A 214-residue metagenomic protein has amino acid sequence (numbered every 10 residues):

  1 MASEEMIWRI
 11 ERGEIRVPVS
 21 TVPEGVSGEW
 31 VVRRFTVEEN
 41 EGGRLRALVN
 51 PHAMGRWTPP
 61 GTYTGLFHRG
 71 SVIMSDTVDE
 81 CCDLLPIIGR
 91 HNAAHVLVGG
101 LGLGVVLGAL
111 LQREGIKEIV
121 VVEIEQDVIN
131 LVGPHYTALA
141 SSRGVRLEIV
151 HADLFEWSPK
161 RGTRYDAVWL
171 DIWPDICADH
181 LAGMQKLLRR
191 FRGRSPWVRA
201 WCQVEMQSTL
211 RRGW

Functional and structural regions predicted by a protein language model:
M1-D76: Rossmann-like AdoMet
M1-S27, V31-R33, D79-W214: The AdoMet/dcAdoMet-binding core of the Class I SAM-like
